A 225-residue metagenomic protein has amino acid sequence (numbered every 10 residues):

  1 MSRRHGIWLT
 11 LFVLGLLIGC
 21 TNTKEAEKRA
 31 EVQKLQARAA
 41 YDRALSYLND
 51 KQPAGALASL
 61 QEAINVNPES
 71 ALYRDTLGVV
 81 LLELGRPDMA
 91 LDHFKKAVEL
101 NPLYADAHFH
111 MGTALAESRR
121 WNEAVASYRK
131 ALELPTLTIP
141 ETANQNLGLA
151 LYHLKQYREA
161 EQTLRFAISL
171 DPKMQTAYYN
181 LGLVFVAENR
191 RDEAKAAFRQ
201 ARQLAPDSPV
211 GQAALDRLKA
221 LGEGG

Functional and structural regions predicted by a protein language model:
T21-K34, A187-G225: Terminal, low-structured helical/coil segments at or just beyond the last alpha-helical repeat
V32, V66, L100, L134-T136 (+2 more regions): Structural marker of alpha-solenoid helical repeat scaffolds
Q36, S70, Y104, T138-P140 (+2 more regions): Residue-level recognition of tetratricopeptide repeat
D42, T76, H110, N146 (+2 more regions): Canonical tetratricopeptide repeat
Y73, A107, E141-A143, A177 (+1 more regions): TPR alpha-solenoid repeat register
